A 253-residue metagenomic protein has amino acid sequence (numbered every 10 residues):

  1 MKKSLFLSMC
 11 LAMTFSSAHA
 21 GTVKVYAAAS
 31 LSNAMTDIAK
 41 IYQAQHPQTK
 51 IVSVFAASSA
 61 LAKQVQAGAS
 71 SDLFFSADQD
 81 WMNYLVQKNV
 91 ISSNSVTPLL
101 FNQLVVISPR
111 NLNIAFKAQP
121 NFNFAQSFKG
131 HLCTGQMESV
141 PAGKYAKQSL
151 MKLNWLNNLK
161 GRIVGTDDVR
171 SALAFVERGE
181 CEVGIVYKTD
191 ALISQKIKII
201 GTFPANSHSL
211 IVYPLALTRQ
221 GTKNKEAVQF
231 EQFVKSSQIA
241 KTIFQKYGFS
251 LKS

Functional and structural regions predicted by a protein language model:
S4-T14: Bacterial N-terminal signal peptides
T14-F15, Y84: Hydrophobic alpha-helical membrane context
A20-Q45, K50-F55, S59, K63-A69 (+3 more regions): Exported/periplasmic ABC-transporter solute-binding proteins
